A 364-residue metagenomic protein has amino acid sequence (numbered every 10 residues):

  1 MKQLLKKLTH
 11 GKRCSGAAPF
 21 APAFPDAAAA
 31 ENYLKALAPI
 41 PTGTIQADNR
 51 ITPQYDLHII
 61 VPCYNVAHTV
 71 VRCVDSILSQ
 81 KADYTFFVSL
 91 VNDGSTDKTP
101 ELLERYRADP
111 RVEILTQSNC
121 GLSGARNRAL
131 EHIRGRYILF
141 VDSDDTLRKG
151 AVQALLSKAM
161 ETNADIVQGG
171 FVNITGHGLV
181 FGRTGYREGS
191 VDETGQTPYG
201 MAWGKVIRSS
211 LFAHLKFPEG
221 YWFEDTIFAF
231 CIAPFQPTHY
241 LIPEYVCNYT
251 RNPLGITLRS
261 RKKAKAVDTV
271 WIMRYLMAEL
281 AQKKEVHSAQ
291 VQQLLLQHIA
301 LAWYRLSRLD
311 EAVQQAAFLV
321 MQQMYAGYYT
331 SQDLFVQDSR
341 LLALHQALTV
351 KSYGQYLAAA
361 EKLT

Functional and structural regions predicted by a protein language model:
K2-T42, S95, L309-T364: Membrane-interface aromatic/basic loop that binds lipid-linked glycans or pyrophosphate carriers, typified by
P41-I45, V66-S79: Short, well-formed alpha-helical segments that are part of the catalytic scaffolds of diverse glycosyltransferases
Y55-H58, S76, F87, I227: Cell-envelope/extracellular polymer assembly enzymes that use nucleotide-activated donors
V61, T85-G94, E113-S118, S143: Short beta-strand/loop segment that forms part of the nucleotide-sugar
S76, N92-E101, S118-C120: A conserved acidic beta->alpha catalytic loop
Q117-I133, S143: Glycine-rich, basic loop-to-helix element that forms the pyrophosphate-binding segment of sugar-nucleotide handling
L122, S143-P243, Y249-A264: Donor-binding/catalytic cores of nucleotide-activated saccharide and glycerol-phosphate transferases/polymerases
I138: Short aromatic/hydrophobic "clamp" motif used to bind/position activated sugar donors
